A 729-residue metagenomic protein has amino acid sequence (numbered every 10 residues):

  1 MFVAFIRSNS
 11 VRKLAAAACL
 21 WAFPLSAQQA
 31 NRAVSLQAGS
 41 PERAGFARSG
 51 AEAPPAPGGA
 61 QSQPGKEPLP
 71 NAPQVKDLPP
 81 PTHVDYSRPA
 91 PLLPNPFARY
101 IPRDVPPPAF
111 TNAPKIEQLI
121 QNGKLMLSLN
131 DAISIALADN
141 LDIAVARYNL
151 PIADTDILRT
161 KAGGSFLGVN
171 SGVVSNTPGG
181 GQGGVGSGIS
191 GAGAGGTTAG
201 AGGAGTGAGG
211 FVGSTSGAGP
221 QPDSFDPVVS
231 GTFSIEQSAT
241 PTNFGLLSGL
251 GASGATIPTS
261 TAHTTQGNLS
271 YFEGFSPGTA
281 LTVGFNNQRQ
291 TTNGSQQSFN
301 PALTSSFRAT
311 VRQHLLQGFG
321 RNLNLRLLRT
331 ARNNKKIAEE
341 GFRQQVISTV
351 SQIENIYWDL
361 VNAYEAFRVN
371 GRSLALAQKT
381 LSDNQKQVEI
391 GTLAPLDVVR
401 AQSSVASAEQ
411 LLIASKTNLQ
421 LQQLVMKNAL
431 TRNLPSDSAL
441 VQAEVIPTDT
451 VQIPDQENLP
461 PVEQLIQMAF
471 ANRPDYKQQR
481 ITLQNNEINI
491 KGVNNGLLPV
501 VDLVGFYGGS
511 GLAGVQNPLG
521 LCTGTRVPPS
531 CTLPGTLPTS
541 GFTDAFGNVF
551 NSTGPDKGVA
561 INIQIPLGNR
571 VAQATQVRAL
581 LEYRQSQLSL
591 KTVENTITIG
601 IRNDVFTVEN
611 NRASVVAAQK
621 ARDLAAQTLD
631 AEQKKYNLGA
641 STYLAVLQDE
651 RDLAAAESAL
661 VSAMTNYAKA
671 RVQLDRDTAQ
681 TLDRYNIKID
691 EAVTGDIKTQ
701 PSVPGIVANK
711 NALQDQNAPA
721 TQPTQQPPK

Functional and structural regions predicted by a protein language model:
F2-R7, R12, Q28-E52, G59-P64 (+11 more regions): Acidic, low-complexity, intrinsically disordered peripheral segments
V105-I135: Regulatory alphaC helix of protein kinase catalytic domains
I116-Q118, F211-T215, G249-A255, T292-G294 (+3 more regions): Extracytoplasmic loops and strand-loop junctions of Gram-negative outer membrane beta-barrel proteins
S128, A262-Q266, T304-S306, N355 (+3 more regions): Transmembrane beta-barrel architecture of outer-membrane proteins
I135-A144, D154-F166, G217-F225, Q237-T242 (+10 more regions): A glycine-/polar-enriched beta->alpha junction
V145-T160, Q345-N370, K379, K386 (+6 more regions): Amphipathic alpha-helical coiled-coil segments
S230-S234, G284-N286, R312, T431 (+1 more regions): Transmembrane beta-strands of outer-membrane beta-barrel proteins
L303-L411, S415-L424, N428-T431: Hydrophobic, small-residue-rich alpha-helical packing segments that form membrane-like cores
